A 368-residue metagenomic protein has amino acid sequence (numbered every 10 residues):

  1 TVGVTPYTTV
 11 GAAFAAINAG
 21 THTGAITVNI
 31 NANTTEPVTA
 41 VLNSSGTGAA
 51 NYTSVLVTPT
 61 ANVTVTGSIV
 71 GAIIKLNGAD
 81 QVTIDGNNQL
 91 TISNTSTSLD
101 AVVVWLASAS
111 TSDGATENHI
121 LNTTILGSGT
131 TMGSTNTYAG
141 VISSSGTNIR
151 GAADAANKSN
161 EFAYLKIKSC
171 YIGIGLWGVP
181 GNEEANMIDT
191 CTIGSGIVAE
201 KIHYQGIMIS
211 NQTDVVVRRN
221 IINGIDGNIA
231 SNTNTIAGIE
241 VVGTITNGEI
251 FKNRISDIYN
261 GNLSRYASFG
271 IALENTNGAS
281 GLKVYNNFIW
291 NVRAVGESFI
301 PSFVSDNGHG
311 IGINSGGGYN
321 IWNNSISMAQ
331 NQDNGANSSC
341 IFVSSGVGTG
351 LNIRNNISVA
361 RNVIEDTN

Functional and structural regions predicted by a protein language model:
T1-N29, T35-P37, V41: Acidic Gly/Asp/Thr-rich repetitive segments characteristic of extracellular carbohydrate-active and adhesion proteins
G20-T21, A32-P37, T60-V63, N88-L90 (+2 more regions): Acidic glycine-/aspartate-rich tracts in secreted/extracellular proteins
H22-G24, E36, N51, P59 (+21 more regions): Repetitive beta-strand solenoid architecture
N29, L56-T58, K75, T83-D85 (+14 more regions): Extracellular beta-strand solenoid repeats
P37-L56, V63-D85, N94-T116, S134-R150: Extracellular beta-strand-rich solenoid/capping regions of secreted or surface-exposed proteins that bind or remodel
T39, S68-A72, N94-V103, S128-A139 (+7 more regions): Short glycine/acidic-rich loop motifs that flank beta-strands on beta-rich extracellular proteins
L76, V102-S110, A139-G151, I172-G181 (+6 more regions): Predominantly extracellular/luminal carbohydrate-interaction, adhesion, and secreted-enzyme modules that are
D80-T91, T116-G127, G151-Y171, N182-A199 (+7 more regions): Right-handed parallel beta-helix
